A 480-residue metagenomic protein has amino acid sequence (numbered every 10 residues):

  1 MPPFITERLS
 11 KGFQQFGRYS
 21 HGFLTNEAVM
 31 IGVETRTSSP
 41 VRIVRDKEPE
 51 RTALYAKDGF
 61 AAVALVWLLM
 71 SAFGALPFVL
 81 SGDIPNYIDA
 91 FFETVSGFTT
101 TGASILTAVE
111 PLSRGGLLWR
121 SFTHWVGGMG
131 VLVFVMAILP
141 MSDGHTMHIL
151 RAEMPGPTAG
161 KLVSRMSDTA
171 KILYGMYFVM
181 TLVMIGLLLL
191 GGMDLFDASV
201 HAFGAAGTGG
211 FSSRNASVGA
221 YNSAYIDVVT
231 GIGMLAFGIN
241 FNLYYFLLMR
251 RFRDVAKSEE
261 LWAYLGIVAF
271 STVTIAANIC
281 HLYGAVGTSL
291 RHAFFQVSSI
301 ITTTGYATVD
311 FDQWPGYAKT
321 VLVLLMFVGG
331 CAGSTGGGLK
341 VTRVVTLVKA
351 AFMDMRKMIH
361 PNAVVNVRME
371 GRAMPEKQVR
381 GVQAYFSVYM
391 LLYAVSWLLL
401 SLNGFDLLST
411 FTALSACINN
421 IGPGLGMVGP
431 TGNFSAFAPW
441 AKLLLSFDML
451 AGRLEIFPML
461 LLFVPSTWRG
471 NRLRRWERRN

Functional and structural regions predicted by a protein language model:
M1-P49: Mobile, glycine/GP-rich and aromatic-enriched active-site lid/loop segments adjacent to catalytic centers
T6, S10-Y19, E48-N480: Membrane-proximal intracellular helices of multi-pass ion channels
